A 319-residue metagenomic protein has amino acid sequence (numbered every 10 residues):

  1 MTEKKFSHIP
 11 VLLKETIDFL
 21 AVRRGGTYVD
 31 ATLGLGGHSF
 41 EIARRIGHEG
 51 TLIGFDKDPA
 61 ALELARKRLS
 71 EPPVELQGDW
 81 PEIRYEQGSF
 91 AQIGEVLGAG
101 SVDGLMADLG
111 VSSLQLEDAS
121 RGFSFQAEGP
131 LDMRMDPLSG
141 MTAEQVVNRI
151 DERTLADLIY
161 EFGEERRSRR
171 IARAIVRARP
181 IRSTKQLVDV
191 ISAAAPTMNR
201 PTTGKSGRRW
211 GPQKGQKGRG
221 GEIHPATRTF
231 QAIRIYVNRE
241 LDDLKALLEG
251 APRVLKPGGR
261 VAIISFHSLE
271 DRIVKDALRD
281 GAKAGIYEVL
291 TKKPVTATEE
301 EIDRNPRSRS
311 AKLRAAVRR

Functional and structural regions predicted by a protein language model:
M1-R319: S-adenosyl-L-methionine-dependent methyltransferase catalytic core, i.e., the SAM/SAH-binding region
